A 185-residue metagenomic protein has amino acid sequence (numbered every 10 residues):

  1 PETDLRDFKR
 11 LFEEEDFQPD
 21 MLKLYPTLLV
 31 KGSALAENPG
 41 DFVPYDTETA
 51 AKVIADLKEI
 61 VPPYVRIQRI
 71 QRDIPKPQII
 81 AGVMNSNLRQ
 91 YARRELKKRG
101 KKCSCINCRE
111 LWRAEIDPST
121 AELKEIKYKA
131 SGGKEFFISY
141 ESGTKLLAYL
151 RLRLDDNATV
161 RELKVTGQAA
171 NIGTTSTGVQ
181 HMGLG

Functional and structural regions predicted by a protein language model:
E2-E14: Catalytic cores of alpha/beta
E2-L5, T47-A51, M182-G185: Non-membrane alpha-helical structural segments and their capping/turn regions in soluble enzymes
E2-T3, Q18-Y45, Y64-Q90, T166-T174: Flexible glycine/acidic-rich beta-alpha junction loops that bind and position SAM and/or redox cofactors in anaerobic
L11, F42-K58: Phosphate/diphosphate-binding loops
L11-M21, I60-Y64, E141-K145: Secondary-structure transition/capping motifs at alpha-helix termini and the adjoining loop/turn into the next element
A81-A121: Active-site loop ensemble at the mouth of alpha/beta enzyme cores that anchors a bound cofactor
R113-T120, E125-Q168: A conserved beta-strand-loop-helix scaffold within acyl/acetyltransferase catalytic domains
N157-G185: Acyl-donor binding region in acyl/amide transferases
